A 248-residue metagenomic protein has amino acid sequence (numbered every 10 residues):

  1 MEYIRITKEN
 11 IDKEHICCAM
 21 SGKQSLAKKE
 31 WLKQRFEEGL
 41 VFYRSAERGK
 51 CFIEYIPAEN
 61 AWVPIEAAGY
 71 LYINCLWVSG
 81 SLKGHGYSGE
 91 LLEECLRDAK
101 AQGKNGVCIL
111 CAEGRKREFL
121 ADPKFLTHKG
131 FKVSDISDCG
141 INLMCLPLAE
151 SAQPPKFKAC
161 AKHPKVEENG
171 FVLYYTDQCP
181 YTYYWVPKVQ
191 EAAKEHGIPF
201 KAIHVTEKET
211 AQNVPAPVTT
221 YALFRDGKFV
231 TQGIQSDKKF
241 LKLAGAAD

Functional and structural regions predicted by a protein language model:
M1-R48, C160-A161, Y181, W185-A192: Short amphipathic alpha-helix that is part of the acyltransferase structural core
R44, R48-E59, Y72, W77: Conserved beta-strand in the GNAT
A61-I73, K83: A conserved beta-turn-beta hairpin within the catalytic core of GNAT-like acetyltransferases that forms part
V78, G84-A99: Conserved acetyl-CoA-binding loop-helix of GNAT-fold acetyltransferases
A99-R117: Conserved GNAT acetyl-CoA-binding A-motif
E113-D138: Conserved active-site alpha-helix within GNAT-family acetyltransferase domains
D138-H163: C-terminal "cap" of GNAT-fold acetyltransferases
D226-D248: Non-catalytic, surface beta->alpha helical segment in thiol-disulfide oxidoreductase systems
